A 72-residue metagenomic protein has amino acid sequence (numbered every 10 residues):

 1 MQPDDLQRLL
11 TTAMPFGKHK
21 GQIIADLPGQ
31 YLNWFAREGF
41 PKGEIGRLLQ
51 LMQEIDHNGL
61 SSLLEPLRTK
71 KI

Functional and structural regions predicted by a protein language model:
M1-I72: DEDD superfamily 3′-5′ metal-dependent exonuclease/proofreading module
